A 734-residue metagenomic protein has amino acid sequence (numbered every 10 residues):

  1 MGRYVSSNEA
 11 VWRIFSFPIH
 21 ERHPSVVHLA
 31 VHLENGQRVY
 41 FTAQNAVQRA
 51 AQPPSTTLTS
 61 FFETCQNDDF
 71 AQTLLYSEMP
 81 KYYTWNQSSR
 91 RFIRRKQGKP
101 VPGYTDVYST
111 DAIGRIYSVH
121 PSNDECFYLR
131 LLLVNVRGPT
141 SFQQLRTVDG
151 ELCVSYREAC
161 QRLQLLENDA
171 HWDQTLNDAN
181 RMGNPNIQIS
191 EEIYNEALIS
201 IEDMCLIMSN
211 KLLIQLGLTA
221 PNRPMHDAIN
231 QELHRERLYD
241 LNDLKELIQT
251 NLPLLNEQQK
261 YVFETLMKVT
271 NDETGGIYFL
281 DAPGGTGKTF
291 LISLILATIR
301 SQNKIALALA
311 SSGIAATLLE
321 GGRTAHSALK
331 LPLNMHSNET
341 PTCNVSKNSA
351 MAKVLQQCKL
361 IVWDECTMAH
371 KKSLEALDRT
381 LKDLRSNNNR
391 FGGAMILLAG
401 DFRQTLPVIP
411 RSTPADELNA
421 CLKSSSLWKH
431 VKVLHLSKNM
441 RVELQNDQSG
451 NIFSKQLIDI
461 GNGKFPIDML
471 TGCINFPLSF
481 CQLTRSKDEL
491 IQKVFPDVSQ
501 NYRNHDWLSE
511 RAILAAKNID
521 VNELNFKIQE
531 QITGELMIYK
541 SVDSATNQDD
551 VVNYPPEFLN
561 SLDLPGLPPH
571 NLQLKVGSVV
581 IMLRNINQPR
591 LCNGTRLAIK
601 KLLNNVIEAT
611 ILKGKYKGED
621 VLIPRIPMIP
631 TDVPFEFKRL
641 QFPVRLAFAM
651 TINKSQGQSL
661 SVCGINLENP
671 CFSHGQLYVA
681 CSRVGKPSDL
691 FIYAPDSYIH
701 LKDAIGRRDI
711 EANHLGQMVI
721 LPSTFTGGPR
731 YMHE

Functional and structural regions predicted by a protein language model:
M1-Q66, A71-L74, P80-T84, R90-R94 (+9 more regions): RecA-like helicase/translocase P-loop NTPase motor core
L58, E125, G138-S141, Y156 (+2 more regions): Short amphipathic alpha-helical segments that mediate assembly, nucleic-acid/protein binding, or membrane association
S77, Q97, D111, L132: Catalytic and substrate-binding clefts that recognize carbohydrates or anionic sugar/phosphate headgroups
Y117, L131-L133, C160, E192 (+1 more regions): Short alpha-helical scaffolding segments that buttress acidic/His motifs in well-ordered protein cores
S141-T147: A cross-kingdom signal targeting lumenal/periplasmic-facing segments of multi-pass membrane and secretory-pathway
Q143, C160-N184: A cross-family structural signal marking well-folded subdomains
P185-S200: Extended, well-ordered alpha-helical scaffold/bundle regions in very large, multi-domain proteins
